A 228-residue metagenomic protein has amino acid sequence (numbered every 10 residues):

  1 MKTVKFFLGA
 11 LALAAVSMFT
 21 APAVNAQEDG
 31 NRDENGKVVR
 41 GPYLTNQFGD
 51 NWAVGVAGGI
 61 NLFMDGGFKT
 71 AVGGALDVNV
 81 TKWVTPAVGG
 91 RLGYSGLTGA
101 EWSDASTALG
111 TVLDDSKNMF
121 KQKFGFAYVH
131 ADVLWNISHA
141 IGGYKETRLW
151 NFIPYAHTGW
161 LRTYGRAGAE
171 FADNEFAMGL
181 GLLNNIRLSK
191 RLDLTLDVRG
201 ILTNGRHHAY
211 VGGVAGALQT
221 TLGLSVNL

Functional and structural regions predicted by a protein language model:
M1-T45, L228: Cleavable N-terminal export/targeting peptides
V24-K82: Short glycine/proline- and aromatic-enriched beta-strand/turn motifs that initiate or cap beta-hairpins
R40-N51, P86-A87, H139-F152, L188-R191: Short loop/turn motifs that connect adjacent beta-strands in outer-membrane beta-barrel proteins
D50, T70-L76, K123-V129, W150 (+2 more regions): Residues that define the transmembrane beta-barrel architecture of outer-membrane proteins
A53, G89, N151-I153, G179 (+2 more regions): Membrane-spanning beta-strand positions in outer-membrane beta-barrel proteins
V56-I60, L76-K82, Y94, A131-I137 (+4 more regions): Residues on the lipid-exposed face of transmembrane beta-strands in outer-membrane beta-barrel proteins
A87-F176: Gram-negative (and chloroplast) outer-membrane scaffold detector with strong preference for beta-barrel transmembrane
G90-Y94, E101-L113, K117-M119, F124 (+1 more regions): Predominantly the C-terminal beta-signal and adjacent terminal strand-loop region of outer-membrane beta-barrel
